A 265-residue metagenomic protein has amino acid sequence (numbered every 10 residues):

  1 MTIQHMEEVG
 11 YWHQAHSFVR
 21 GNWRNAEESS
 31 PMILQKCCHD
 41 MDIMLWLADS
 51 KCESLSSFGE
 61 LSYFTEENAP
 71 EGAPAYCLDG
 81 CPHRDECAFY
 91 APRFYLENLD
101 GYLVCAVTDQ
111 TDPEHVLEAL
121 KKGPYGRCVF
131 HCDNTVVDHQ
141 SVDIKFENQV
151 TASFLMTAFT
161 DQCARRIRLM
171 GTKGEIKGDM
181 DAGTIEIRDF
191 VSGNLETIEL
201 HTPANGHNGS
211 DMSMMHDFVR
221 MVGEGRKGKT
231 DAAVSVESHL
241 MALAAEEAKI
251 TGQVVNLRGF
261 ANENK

Functional and structural regions predicted by a protein language model:
M1-R127, G252: Predominantly a Rossmann-like dinucleotide-binding segment in NAD(P)-dependent oxidoreductases
R20, N25, Q35-K36, H131-C132 (+3 more regions): Generic structural "secondary-structure junction" signal
G21, A26, P92-R93, E97-N98 (+7 more regions): Generic signature of intrinsically disordered, low-complexity segments enriched in small/polar residues
E28-Q35, V129-F130, H201-G209: A short glycine-threonine-serine/GTX helix/turn-capping micro-motif
G59-Y63, V129-C132, T157, A233: Short, solvent-exposed loop/turn elements at beta->coil junctions and helix N-caps that rim active or binding pockets
V136-K265: C-terminal helical cap and adjacent loop that interface with cofactors, partners, or active-site loops
